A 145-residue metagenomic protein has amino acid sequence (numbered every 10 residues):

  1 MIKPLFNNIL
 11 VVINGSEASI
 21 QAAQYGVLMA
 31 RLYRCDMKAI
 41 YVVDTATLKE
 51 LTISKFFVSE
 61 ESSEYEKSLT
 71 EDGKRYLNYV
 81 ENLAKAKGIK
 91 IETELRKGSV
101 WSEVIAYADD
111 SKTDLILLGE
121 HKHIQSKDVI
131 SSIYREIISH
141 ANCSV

Functional and structural regions predicted by a protein language model:
M1-P4, N82-I116: Structural beta-alpha unit
I2-E60: Small/aliphatic-rich secondary-structure junction motif
L5, E103-V145: Gly/Ser-rich helix-loop-strand patches that form or flank binding pockets for ribonucleotide-derived cofactors
S16-E17, K97-W101, H123: Short beta->alpha connector loops
S19, G73, I130-Y134: Short, conserved glycine- and acidic-residue-centered signature motifs in active-site or ligand-binding loops
R31, K85, S139: Anion (oxyanion) recognition and catalysis
C35-D36, I89, T113, C143: Short glycine/serine/threonine/alanine-rich loop segments
S59-R75: A short acidic, glycine-rich active-site loop that binds or catalyzes chemistry on phosphate/adenosine moieties
